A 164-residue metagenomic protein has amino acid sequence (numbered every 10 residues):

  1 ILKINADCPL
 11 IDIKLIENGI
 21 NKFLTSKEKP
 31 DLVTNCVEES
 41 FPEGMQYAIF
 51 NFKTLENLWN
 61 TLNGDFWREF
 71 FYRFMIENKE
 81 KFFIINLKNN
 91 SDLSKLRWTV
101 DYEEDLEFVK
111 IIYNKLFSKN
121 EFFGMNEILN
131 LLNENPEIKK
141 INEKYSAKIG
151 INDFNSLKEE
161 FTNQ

Functional and structural regions predicted by a protein language model:
I1-P9: Short beta-strand-to-loop acidic/aromatic patch adjacent to the donor-nucleotide binding site
I4, N35-C36, L87: Generic beta-sheet signal
C8-S40: Conserved donor-nucleotide/metal-binding helix-loop-beta segment in metal-dependent transferases, i.e., the alpha-helix
L15, T54-N57, D105: Short, well-ordered alpha-helical scaffold segment located in the soluble/lumenal catalytic or ligand-binding core
K29-T34, G64-R68, K81-I85: Short, structured loop/turn "capping" segments at alpha-beta junctions
N35-Y47, S91-D92: A recurrent flexible, glycine/aromatic-enriched loop bordering the glycosyltransferase active site that acts as
M45, I49-N78: Anionic-ligand binding region
F50, Y72-Q164: Conserved alpha/beta core of the MobA/IspD/sugar-nucleotide pyrophosphorylase nucleotidyltransferase superfamily
